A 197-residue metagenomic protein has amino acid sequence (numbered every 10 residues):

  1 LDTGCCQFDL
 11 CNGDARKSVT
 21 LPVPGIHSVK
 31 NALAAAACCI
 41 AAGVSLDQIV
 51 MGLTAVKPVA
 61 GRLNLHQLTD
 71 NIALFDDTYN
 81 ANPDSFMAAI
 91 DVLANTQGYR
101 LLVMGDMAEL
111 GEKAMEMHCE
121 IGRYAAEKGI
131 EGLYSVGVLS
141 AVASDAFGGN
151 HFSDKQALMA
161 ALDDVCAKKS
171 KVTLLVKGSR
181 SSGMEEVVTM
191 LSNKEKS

Functional and structural regions predicted by a protein language model:
L1-Q7: A short, compositionally biased
T3, G13-D14, S18-T20, P24-H27 (+1 more regions): ATP-dependent carboxylate-amine ligase
D9-C11: A generic structural motif
